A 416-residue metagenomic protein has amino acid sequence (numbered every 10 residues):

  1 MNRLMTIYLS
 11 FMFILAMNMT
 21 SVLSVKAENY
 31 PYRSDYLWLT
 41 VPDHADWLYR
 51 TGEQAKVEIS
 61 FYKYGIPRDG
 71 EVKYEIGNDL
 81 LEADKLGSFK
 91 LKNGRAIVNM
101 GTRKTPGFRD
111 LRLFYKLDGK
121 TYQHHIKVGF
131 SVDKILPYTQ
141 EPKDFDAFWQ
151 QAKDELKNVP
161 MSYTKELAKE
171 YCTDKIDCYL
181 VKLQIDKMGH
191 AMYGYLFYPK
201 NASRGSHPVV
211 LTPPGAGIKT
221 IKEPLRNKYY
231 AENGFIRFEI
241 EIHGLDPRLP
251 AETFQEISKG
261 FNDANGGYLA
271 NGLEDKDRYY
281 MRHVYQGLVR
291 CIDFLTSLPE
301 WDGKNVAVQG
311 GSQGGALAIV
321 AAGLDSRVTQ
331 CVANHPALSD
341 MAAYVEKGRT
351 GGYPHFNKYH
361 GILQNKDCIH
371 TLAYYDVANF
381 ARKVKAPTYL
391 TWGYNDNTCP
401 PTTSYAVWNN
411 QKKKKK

Functional and structural regions predicted by a protein language model:
D43-W47, K157-S203: N-terminal cap/lid segment of alpha/beta-hydrolase-fold proteins
G194, G205-A216: Short beta-strand element of the alpha/beta-hydrolase
N201, G266-S312: Gly/Ser-rich "nucleophile elbow"/oxyanion-hole loop immediately N-terminal to the catalytic nucleophile in hydrolases
A216-Q286, A343-G352: Cap/lid segment of the alpha/beta-hydrolase catalytic domain
L249-T253, G315-Q364: Hydrolase active-site cap/lid region
V384, L390-W392: Short beta-strand/loop motif that positions the catalytic acidic residue of the alpha/beta-hydrolase fold
A386, P400-N409: Short alpha-helix in the alpha/beta-hydrolase fold that links the catalytic acid
Y394-C399: Acidic catalytic loop of the alpha/beta-hydrolase fold
